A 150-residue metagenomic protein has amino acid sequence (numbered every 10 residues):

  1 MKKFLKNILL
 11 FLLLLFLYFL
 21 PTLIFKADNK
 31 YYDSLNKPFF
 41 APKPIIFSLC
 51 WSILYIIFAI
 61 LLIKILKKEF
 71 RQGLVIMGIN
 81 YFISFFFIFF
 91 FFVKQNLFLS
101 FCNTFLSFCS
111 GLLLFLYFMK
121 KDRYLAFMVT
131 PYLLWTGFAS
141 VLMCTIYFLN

Functional and structural regions predicted by a protein language model:
M1-L12: N-terminal membrane topogenic signal
L15-K30: Alpha-helical transmembrane segments of multi-pass membrane proteins
K26-F40, L149: Membrane-interface helix termini and inter-helical loops of multi-pass transporters
K37-C50: Short aromatic-rich membrane-water interface segments that cap or initiate transmembrane helices in multi-pass membrane
W51-L62, I79-S84, S107: Core segments of transmembrane alpha-helices that mediate helix-helix packing or line hydrophobic substrate/ligand
E69-M77: Membrane-interfacial loop-to-transmembrane alpha-helix junctions, especially the N-terminal start
F89-F101, K120, T145-N150: Membrane-interface helix caps and helix-loop-helix hairpins in membrane proteins
K121-N150: Terminal transmembrane helical module of multi-pass membrane proteins
